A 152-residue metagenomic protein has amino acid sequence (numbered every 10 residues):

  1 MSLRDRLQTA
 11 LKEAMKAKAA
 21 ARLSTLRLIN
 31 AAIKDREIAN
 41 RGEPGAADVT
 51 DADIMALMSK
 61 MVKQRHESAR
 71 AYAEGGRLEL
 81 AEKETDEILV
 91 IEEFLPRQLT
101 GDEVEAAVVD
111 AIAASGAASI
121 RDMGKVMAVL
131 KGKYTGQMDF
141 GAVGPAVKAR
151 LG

Functional and structural regions predicted by a protein language model:
M1-G152: Charged, compositionally biased, marginally structured helical/coil segments
